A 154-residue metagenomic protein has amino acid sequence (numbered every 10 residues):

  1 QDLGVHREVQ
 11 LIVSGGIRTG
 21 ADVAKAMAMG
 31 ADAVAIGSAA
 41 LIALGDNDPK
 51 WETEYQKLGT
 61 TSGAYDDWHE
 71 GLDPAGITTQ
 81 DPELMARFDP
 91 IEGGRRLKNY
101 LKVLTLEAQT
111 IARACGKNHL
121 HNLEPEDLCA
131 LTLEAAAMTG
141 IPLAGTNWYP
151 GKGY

Functional and structural regions predicted by a protein language model:
Q1-E8, R18-A24, A28-Y154: Alpha/beta catalytic cores of nucleotide-metabolism and tRNA/nucleoside-modifying enzymes
S14: Short hydrophobic "strand-cap" motifs at the C-terminus of beta-strands
